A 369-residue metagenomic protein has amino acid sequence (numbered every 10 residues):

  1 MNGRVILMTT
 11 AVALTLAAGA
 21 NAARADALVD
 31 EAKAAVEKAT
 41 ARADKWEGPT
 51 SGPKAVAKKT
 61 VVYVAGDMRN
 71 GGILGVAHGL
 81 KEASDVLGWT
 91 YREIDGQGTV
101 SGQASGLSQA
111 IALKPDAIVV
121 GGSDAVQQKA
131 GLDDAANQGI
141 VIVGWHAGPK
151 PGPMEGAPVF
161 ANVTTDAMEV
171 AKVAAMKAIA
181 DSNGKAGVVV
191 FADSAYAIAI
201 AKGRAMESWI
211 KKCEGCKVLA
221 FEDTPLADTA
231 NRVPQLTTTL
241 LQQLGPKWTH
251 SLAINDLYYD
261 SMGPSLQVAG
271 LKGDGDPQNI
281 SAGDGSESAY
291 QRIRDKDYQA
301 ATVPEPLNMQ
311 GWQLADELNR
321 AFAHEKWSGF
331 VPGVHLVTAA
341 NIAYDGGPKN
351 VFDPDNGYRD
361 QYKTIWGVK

Functional and structural regions predicted by a protein language model:
M1-R24: Gram-negative bacterial Sec-dependent N-terminal signal peptides
A25-K59, P306, Q310-K369: Hinge/cleft segment of the Venus flytrap/periplasmic-binding protein
E31-G79, A83, L87, R92-A104 (+5 more regions): Extracytoplasmic "Venus flytrap"
A41, V64-A77, E93-G102, H146-A147 (+6 more regions): Hinge/beta->alpha junction and helix N-cap segments in small-molecule ligand-binding domains
K59, L87-T90, K114-A117, N137-I142 (+6 more regions): Loop/turn elements at helix/coil->beta-strand transitions in domains of secreted/extracellular proteins
V61-V62, L80-E82, E169-D223, L314 (+2 more regions): An alpha-beta-alpha
V120-N137, M206, P225-R292: Hydrophobic alpha-helical
V126, A130-E169, G187, S286-R292 (+1 more regions): Flexible loop/hinge segments that line or gate small-molecule binding clefts
